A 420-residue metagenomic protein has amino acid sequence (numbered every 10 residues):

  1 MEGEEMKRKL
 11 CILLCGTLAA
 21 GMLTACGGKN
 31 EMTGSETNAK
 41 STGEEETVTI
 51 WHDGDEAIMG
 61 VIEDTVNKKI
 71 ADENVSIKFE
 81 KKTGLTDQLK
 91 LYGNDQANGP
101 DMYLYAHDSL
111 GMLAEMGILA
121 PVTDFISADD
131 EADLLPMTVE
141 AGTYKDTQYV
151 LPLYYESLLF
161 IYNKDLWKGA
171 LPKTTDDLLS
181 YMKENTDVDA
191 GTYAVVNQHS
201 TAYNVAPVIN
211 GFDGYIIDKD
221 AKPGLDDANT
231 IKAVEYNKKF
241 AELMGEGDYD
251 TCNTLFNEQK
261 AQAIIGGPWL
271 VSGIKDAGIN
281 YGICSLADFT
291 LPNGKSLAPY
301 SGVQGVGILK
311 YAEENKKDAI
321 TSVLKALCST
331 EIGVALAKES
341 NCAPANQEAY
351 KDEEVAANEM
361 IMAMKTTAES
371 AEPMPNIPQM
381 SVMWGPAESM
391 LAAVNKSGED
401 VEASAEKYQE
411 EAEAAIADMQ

Functional and structural regions predicted by a protein language model:
C11-C15, C26-L110, P292-N293, N315-D318 (+3 more regions): Conserved N-terminal structural module of periplasmic/extracytoplasmic solute-binding proteins
N67, E235-K316: Extracytoplasmic/periplasmic substrate-binding proteins
K69-L134, D165, A170-K173, Q262-A263 (+3 more regions): Extracytoplasmic "Venus flytrap"/periplasmic binding protein-like
K90-L91, N98-D101, D129-D165, Y193-A194 (+2 more regions): A structural signal for short loop-to-beta-strand junctions that line the ligand-binding cleft of periplasmic/secreted
H107-L158, K173, D177-L179, D187-D189 (+3 more regions): Hinge/lid segment of periplasmic solute-binding proteins
T147-L153, L158, D177-P223, N229 (+1 more regions): Extracytoplasmic/periplasmic solute-binding protein
M182, D220-Y249: Glycine-centered hinge/linker elements that transmit conformational signals in sensory and ligand-binding systems
A337-A393, A417-D418: Long, aromatic- and glycine/proline-rich binding clefts that accommodate carbohydrate-like moieties
